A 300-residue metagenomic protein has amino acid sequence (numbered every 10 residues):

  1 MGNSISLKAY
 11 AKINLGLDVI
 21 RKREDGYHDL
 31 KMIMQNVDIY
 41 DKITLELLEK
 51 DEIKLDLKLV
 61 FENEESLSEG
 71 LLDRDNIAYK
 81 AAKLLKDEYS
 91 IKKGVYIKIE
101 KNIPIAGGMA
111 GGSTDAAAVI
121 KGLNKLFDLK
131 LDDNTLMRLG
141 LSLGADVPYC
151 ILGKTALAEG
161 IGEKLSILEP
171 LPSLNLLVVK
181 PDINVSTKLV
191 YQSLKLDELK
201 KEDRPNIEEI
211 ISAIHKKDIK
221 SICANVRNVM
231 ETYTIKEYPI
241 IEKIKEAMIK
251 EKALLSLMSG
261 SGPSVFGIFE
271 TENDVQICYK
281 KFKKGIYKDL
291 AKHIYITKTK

Functional and structural regions predicted by a protein language model:
M1-G107, K125, L129-N134, L171 (+1 more regions): ATP-binding N-lobe of GHMP and related small-molecule kinases
L15, I43-L45, A78, G112 (+5 more regions): Residue-level signal for inorganic ion chemistry
N36, L141-S142, P148-I151, I167-P172 (+1 more regions): Solvent-exposed alpha-helices and their adjacent loops that cap or buttress functional pockets in soluble metabolic
K98-F127, A145, L254-F269: Glycine/serine-rich anion-binding loops at beta->alpha junctions that coordinate negatively charged ligand groups
A116, I120-L157: Contiguous, small/hydrophobic- and glycine-enriched helical/loop subdomains that border and often "cap" functional
D132-L141, V226, Q276-K283: Short, well-structured alpha-helical segments that form the helix of a local strand-helix-strand
L152, L157-L255, E270-N273, K280 (+1 more regions): Conserved, helical-rich catalytic subdomain that frames metal- and/or nucleotide-binding sites in enzyme alpha/beta
